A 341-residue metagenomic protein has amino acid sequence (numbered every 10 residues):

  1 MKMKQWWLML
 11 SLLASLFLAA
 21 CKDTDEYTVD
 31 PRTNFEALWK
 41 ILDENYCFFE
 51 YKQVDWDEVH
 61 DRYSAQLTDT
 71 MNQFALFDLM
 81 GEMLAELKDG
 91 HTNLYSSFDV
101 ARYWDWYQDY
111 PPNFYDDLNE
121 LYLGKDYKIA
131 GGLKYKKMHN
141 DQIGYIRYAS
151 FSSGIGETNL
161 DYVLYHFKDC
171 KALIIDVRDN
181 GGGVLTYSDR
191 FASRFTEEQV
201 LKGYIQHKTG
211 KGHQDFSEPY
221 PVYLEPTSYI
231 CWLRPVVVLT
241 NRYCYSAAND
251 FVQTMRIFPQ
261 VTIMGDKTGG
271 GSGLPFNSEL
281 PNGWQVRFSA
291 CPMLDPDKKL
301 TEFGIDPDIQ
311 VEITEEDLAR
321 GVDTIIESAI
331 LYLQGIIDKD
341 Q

Functional and structural regions predicted by a protein language model:
M1-T28, Q341: Bacterial Sec-dependent N-terminal signal peptides
L8, L12, Y46-C47, K168 (+1 more regions): Proline-centered flexible-loop/turn and helix-kink motifs
S11, A130-G132, G273: Short beta-strand-initiation
L13, M138, Y165, S228-C231: Structural motif
A20-K208, H213-P221, P235, N277 (+2 more regions): Flexible, low-complexity junctional segments that flank or bridge functional domains
S97-D99, D308, D323: Juxtamembrane/interface motifs at transmembrane-helix termini
T186-R320, E327: Conserved acidic, small-residue-rich alpha-beta core segments centered on
S328-I336: C-terminal alpha-helix
